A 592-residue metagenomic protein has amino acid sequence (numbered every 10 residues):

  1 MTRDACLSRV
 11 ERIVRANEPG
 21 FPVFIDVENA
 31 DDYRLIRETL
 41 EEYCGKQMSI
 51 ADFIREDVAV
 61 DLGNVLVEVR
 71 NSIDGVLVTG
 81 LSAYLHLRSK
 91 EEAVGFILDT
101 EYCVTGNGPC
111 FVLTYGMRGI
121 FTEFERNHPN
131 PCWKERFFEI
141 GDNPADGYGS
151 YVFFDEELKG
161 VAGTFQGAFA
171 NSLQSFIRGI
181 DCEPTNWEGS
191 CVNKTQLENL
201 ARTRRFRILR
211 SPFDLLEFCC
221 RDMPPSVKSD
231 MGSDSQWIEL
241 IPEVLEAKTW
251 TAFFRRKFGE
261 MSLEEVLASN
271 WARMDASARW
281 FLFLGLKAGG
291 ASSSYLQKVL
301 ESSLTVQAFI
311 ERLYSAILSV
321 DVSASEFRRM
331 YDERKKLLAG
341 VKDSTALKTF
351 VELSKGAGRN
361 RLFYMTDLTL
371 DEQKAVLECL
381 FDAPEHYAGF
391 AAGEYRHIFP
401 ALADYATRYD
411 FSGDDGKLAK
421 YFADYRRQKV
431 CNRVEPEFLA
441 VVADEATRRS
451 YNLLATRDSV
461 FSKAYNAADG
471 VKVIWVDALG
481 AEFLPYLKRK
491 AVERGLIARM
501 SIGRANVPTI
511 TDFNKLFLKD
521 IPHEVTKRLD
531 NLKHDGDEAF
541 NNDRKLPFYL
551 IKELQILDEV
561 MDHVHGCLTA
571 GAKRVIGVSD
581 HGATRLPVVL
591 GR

Functional and structural regions predicted by a protein language model:
M1-V471, A478-V575, S579-R592: …; additionally, a secondary subgroup of soluble metalloenzymes is captured
